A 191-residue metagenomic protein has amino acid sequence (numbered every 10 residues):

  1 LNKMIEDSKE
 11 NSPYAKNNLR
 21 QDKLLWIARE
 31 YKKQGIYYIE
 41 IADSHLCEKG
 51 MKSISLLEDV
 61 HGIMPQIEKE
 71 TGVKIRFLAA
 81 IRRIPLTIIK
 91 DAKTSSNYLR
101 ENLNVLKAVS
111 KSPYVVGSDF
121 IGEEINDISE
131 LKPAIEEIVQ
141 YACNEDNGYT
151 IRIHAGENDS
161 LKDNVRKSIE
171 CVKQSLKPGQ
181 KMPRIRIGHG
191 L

Functional and structural regions predicted by a protein language model:
L1-I151, A155-R184, G188-L191: Metal-cofactor-binding active-site regions of metalloenzymes
